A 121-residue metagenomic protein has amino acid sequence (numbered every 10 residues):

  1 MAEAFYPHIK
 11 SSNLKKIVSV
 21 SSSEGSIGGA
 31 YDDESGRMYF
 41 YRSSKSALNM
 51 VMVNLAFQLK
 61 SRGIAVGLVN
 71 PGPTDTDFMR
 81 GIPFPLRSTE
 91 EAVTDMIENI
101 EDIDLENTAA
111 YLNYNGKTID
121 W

Functional and structural regions predicted by a protein language model:
M1-K60: Catalytic loop of short-chain dehydrogenase/reductase
A2, D33, G72, D77 (+1 more regions): Sparse, context-dependent recognition of short Cys/His-centered cofactor- or disulfide-binding micro-motifs
S22, P71, Y114: Active-site loop/turn elements of alpha/beta-hydrolase fold enzymes, especially the short glycine-/histidine-rich
S26-A30, S61, N70-I82: Short beta-loop-alpha junction of Rossmann-like oxidoreductase domains
N49-T74, E106-Y111: Conserved Rossmann-fold SDR core element
L68, T76, R80-W121: C-terminal helical subdomain
